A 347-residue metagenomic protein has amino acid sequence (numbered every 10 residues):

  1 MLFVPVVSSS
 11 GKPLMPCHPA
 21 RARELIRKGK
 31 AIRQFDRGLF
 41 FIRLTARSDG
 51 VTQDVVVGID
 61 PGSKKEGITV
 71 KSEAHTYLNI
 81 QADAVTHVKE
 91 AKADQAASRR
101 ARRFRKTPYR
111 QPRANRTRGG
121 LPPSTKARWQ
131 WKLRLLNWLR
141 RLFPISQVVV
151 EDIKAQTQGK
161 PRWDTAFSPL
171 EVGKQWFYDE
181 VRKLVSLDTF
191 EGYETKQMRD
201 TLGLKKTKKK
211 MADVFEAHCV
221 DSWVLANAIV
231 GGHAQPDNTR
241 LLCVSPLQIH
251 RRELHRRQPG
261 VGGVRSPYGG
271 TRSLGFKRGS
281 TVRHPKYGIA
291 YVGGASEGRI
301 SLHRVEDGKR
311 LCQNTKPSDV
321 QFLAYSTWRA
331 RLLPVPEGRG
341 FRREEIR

Functional and structural regions predicted by a protein language model:
M1-H18: Low-complexity, highly charged intrinsically disordered N-terminal segments that act as targeting/localization
S8-S10, K71-H75, P285-Y287, S296-E297: Short acidic-glycine loop/turn motifs at beta-strand connectors
C17-V51: Charged, flexible boundary elements
Q53-S72: Gly/Thr-rich phosphate-binding beta-strand-loop-beta motif of the actin/hexokinase/Hsp70
I68-V70, I300-E306: SH3/SH3-like beta-barrel fold
S72-R278, F322-R347: Substrate-contacting helices/loops that form the catalytic groove of nucleic-acid and nucleotide-polymer processing
L78, H303-Q321: A short macromolecule-binding patch
S280-T281, Y287-H303: Short beta-strand-centered aromatic/proline hotspots
